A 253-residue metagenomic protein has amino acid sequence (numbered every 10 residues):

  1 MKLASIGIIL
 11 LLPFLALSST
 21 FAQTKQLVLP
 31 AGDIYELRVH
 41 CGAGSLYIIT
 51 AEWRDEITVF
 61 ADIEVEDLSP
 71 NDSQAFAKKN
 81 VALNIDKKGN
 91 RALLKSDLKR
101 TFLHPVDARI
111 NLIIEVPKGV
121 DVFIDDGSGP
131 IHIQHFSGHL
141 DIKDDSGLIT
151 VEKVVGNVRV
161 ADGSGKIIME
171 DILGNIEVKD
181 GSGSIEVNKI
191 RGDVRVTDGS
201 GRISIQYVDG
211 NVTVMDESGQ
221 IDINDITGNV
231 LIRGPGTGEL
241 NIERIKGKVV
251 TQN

Functional and structural regions predicted by a protein language model:
M1, L17-T20: Low-complexity, intrinsically disordered short segments enriched for Gly/Pro and polybasic residues
M1-G7: Positively charged n-region of N-terminal signal peptides that target proteins for export
G7-A16: Bacterial N-terminal signal peptides
T20-D126, H132-K143, L148-D162, I168-K179 (+7 more regions): Acidic (Asp/Glu) and glycine-rich low-complexity loops/linkers that are typically intrinsically disordered
